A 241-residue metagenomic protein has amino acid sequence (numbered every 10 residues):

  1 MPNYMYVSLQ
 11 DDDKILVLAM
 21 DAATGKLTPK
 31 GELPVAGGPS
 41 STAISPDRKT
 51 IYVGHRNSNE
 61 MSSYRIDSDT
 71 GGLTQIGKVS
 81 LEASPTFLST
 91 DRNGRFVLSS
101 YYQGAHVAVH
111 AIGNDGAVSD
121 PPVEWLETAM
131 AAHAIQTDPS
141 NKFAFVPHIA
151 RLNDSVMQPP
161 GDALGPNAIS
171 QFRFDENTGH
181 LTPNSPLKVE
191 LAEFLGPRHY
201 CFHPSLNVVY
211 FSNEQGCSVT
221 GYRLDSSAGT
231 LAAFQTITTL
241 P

Functional and structural regions predicted by a protein language model:
M1, A36-D47, L81-F96, E127-F143 (+3 more regions): Beta-rich, blade/repeat-based domains predominating in secreted/periplasmic proteins but also intracellular
Q10, R56, Y102, I112 (+4 more regions): Short loop/turn segments immediately following the C-termini of beta-strands
D12-K14, L27, S58-E60, L73 (+6 more regions): A detector of repeated loop/turn-to-beta-strand junctions in beta-rich toroidal repeat architectures
L18-G25, Y64-G71, H110-A117, F172-L181 (+1 more regions): Short loop/turn segments immediately following beta-strands, especially the blade-tip and inter-blade linker loops
T28-P34, T74-V79, D120-L126, N184-L191 (+1 more regions): A short beta-strand motif characteristic of beta-propeller blades
P29-G94: Blade-loop segments of beta-propeller domains
V146-G165: Short, conserved, GDST-rich strand-edge loop motifs in beta-rich repeat architectures
